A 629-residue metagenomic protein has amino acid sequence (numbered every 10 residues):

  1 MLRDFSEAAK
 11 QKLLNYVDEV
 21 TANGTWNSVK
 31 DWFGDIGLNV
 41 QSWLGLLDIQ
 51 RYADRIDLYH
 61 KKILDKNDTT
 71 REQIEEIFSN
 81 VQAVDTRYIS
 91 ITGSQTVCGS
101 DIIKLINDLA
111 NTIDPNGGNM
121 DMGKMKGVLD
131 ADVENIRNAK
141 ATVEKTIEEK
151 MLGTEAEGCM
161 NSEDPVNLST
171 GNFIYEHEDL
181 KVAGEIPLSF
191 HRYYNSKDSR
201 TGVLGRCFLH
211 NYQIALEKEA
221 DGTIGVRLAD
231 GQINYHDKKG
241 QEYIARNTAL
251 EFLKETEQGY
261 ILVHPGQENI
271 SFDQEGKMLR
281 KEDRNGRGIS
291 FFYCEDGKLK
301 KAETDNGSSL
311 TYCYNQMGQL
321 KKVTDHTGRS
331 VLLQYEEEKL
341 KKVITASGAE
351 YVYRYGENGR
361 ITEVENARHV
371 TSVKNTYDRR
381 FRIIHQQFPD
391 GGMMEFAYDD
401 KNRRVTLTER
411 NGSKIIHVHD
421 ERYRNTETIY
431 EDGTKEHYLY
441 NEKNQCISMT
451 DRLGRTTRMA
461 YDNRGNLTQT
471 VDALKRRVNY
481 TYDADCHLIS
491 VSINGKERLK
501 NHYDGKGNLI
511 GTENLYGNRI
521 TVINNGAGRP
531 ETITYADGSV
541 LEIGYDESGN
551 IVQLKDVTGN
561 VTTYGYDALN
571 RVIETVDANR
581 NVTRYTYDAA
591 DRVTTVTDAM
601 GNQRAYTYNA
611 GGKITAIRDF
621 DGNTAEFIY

Functional and structural regions predicted by a protein language model:
M1-E148: Membrane- and interface-active hydrophobic/amphipathic segments that mediate membrane binding, fusion, translocation
Q11-L14, N27, D31, Q50 (+12 more regions): Short linear motifs centered on Gly/Pro in flexible linkers and helix caps
N111-S196: Intrinsically disordered, low-complexity segments enriched in small residues
L168, S196, R206-H210, E217-Y629: Extended charged/polar low-complexity repeat regions
D198-R200: Short, solvent-exposed loop/turn elements at domain surfaces
V203: Family-specific functional hotspots in central-to-late sequence segments
